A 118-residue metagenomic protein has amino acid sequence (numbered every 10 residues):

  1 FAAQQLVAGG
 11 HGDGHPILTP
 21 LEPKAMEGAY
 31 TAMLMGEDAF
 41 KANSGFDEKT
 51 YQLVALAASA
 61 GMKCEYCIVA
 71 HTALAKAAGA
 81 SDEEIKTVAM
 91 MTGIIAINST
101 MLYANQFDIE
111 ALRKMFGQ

Functional and structural regions predicted by a protein language model:
A2-Y51, A77, L102-Q118: Acidic, glycine/proline-rich low-complexity segments that act as flexible tails and inter-domain linkers
G28-T31, A70-I85: Iron-sulfur (Fe-S) cluster-binding segments and ferredoxin-like electron-carrier domains, especially [2Fe-2S]
G45-F46, K63, C67, A80: Alpha-helical structural elements of signaling/regulatory helical domains
E48-L53, D82-V88: Alpha-helical scaffolds flanking conserved acidic
V54, A58-A70: Short, thiol/selenol-centered motifs that function as redox-active sites or metal-ligating centers
A60-K63, A77, I94, N98: Amphipathic alpha-helical interaction surfaces
Y66-V69, A73, I97-T100: Charged/polar positions within long, soluble alpha-helices
V88-D108: Short Fe-S-cluster ligation motifs
